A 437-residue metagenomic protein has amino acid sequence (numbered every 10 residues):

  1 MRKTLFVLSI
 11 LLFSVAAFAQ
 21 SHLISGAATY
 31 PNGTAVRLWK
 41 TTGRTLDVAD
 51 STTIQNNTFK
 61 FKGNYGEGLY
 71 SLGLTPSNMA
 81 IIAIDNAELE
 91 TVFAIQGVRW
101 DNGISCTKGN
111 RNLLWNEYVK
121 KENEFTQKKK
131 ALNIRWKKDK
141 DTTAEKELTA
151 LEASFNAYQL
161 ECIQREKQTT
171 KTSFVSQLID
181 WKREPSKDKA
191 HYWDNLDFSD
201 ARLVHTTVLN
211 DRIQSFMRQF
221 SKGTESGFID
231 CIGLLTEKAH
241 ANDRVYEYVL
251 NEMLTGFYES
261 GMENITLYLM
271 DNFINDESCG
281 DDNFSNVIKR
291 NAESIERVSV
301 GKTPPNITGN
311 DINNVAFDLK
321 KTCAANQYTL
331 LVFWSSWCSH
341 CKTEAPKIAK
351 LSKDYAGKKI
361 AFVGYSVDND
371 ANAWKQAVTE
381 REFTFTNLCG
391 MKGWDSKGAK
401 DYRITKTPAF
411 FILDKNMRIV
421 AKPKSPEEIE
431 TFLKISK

Functional and structural regions predicted by a protein language model:
M1-A27, K437: Bacterial Sec-dependent N-terminal signal peptides
Q20-S199: A non-transmembrane, solvent-exposed segment enriched in polar/low-complexity residues
S154-A157, K222-D230, M262-I265: Helix-turn-helix repeat elements of alpha-solenoid scaffolds
K182, F383, G390-K434: Thiol/disulfide oxidoreductase modules built on the thioredoxin-like
K189-N242, L250: Structured, charged N-terminal subsegments at the starts of enzyme catalytic cores and at intra-chain domain/subunit
T255, E259-D311, V315, T322-N326 (+4 more regions): N-proximal helix/coil linker or "cap" segments that precede and/or mark the start of modular domains
D318-I348, A361-F362: Short active-site neighborhood of thiol/selenol oxidoreductases, capturing the structured segment around
K342-R381, W394-A399: Structural microenvironment flanking redox-active thiols in thiol-disulfide oxidoreductases
